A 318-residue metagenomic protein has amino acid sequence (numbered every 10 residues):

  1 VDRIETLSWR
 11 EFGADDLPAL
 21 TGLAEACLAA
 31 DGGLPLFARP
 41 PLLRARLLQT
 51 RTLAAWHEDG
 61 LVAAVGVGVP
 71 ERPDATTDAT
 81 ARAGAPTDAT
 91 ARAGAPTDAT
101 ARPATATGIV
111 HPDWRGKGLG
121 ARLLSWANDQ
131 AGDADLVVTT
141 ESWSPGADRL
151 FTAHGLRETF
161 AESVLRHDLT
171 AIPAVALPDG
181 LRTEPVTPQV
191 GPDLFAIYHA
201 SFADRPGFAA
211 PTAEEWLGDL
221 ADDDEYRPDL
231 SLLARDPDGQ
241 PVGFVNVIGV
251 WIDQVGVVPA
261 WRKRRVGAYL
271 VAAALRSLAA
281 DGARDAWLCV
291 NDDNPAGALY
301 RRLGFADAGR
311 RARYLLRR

Functional and structural regions predicted by a protein language model:
V1-D2, V69-A79, A99-T105, V110-G180 (+1 more regions): Acyl-donor-binding surface of acyltransferase catalytic domains
V1-P41, A54, A176-A210: Short amphipathic alpha-helix that is part of the acyltransferase structural core
A24-G66, P206-F244: Active-site rim helix/loop that mediates acceptor-substrate recognition in acyltransferases
A63, F160-A161, G243, G267 (+1 more regions): A structural microfeature
A75, A101-D113, I248-P259, K263 (+1 more regions): Conserved acetyl-CoA binding element of GNAT-fold acetyltransferases
G116-D129, V257, K263-A280, G297 (+1 more regions): Conserved acetyl-CoA-binding loop-helix of GNAT-fold acetyltransferases
H154-P173, A272-A273, A283-R318: Active-site/acyl-donor-binding loops of N-acyltransferases
